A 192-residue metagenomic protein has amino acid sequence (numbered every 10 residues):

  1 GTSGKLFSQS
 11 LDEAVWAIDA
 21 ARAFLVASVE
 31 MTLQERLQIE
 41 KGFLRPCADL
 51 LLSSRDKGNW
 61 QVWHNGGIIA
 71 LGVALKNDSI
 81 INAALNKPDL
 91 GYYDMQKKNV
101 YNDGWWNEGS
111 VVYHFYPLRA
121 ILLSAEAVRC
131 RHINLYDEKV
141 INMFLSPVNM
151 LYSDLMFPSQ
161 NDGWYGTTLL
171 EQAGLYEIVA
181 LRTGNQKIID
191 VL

Functional and structural regions predicted by a protein language model:
G1-L151: Aromatic-lined, polymer-binding surfaces characteristic of secreted/periplasmic polysaccharide-degrading enzymes
H132-L192: C-terminal, helix-dominated tail/subdomain
